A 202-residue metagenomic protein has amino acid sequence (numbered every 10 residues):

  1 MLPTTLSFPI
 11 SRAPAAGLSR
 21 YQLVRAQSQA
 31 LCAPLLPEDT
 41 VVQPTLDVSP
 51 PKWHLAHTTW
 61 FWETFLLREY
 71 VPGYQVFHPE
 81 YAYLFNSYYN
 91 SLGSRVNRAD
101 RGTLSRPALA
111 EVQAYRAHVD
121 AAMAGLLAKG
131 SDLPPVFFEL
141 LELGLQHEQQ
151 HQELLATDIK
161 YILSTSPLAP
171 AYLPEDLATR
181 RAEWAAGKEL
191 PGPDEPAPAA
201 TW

Functional and structural regions predicted by a protein language model:
L2-T40: N-terminal regions that are enriched for targeting/export leaders and immediately downstream pro/stem segments
P9, A13, Q43, L104 (+1 more regions): Short amphipathic alpha-helical segments at helix-loop
G17-R20, V24-L31, T58, A108-M123 (+2 more regions): Alpha-helical packing segments of well-folded alpha/beta enzyme cores
S19-A26, P79-N90, A200: Conserved oxyanion/phosphate-binding beta-strand-loop segments in alpha/beta enzyme cores
R20, S87-P135, E139-L143: Acidic/histidine-rich alpha-helical segments that form the ligand environment of transition-metal centers
L36, P50, S105-A108: Helix N-cap and loop-to-helix transition residues
E38-S94, A128-P191, E195: Short, contiguous alpha-helical
D194-W202: Short amphipathic alpha-helices and their capping loops
